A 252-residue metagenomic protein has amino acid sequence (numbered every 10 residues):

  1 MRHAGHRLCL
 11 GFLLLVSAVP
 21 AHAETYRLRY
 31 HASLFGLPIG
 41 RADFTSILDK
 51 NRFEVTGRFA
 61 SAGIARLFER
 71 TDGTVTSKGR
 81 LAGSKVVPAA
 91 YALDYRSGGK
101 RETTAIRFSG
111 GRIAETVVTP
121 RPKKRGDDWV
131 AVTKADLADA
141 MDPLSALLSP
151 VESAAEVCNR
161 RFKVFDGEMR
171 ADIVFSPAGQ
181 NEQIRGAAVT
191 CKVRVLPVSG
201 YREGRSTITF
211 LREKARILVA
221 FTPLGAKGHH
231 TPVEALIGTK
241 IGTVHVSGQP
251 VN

Functional and structural regions predicted by a protein language model:
M1-C9: Bacterial N-terminal signal peptides that target proteins for export
L10-L14: Hydrophobic helical h-region of N-terminal Sec-dependent signal peptides in bacterial secretory/periplasmic proteins
L15, N51-T56, P120-K124: Short amphipathic alpha-helical segments, especially helix-boundary/capping motifs
S17-P20: N-terminal signal peptide c-region/cleavage motif recognized by signal peptidases
H22-G110, E152-N252: Acidic, serine/threonine-rich low-complexity disordered tracts
A114-P177: A charged, solvent-exposed segment within the mature domains of Sec-exported extracytoplasmic proteins
